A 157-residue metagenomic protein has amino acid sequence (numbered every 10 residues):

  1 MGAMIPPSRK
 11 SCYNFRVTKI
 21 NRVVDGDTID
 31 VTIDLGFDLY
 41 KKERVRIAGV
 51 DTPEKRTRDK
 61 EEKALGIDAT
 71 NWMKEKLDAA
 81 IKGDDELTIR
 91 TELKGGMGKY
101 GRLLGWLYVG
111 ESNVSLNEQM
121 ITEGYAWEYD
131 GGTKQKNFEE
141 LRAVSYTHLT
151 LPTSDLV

Functional and structural regions predicted by a protein language model:
M1-L149, S154: Small beta-barrel nucleic-acid-binding modules, primarily SNase/OB-fold domains and secondarily Tudor-like barrels
